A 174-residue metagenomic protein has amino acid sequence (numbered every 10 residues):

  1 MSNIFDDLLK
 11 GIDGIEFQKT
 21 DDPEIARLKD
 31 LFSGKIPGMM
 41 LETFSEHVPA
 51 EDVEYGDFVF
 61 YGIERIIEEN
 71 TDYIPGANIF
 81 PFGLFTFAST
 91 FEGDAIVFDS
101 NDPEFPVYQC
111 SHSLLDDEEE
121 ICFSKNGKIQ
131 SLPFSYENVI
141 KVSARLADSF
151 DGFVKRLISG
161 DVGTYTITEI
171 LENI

Functional and structural regions predicted by a protein language model:
M1-V97, T164-I174: A surface-exposed partner-binding patch
I4-F5, E24-R27, C110-S111, V142 (+1 more regions): Terminal low-complexity, poorly structured segments
L9, V48, G127, V154-L157: Prokaryotic Sec-type signal peptides and long signal-anchor helices with extended Leu/Ile/Val-rich h-regions
E54, F105, L114-D116, K125-K128 (+2 more regions): Generic alpha-helical propensity signal that fires on short helical segments and nearby coil/disordered stretches
A95-F98, D117-E119: Short helix/loop capping segments that flank catalytic or ligand/cofactor-binding pockets
D99-P103: Short acidic-glycine loop/turn motifs at beta-strand connectors
Y108-A144: Compact, glycine/acidic-enriched structural inserts
S135-I174: Acidic, proline/glycine-rich low-complexity IDRs
